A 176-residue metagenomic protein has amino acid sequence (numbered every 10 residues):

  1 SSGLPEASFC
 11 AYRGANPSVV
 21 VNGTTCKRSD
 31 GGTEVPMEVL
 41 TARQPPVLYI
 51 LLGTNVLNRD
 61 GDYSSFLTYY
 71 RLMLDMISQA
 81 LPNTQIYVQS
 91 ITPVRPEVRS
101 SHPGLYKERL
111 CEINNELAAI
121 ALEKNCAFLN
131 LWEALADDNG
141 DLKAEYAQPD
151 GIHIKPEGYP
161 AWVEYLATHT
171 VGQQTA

Functional and structural regions predicted by a protein language model:
S1-R71: Conserved SGNH/GDSL esterase-like catalytic core that processes O-acyl groups on lipids and polysaccharides
S2-G23, V88, Q148, I152 (+1 more regions): Localized chelating/binding microdomains that coordinate divalent metal ions or stabilize phosphate-bearing
F9-A11, V47-L51, V56, Q85-S90 (+2 more regions): Structural recognition of the beta-strand scaffold that forms the well-ordered cores of secreted hydrolase catalytic
P36-R43, S78-A80, G172-T175: Surface-exposed acidic, glycine-flexible loop patches that form ligand/cofactor-binding and adhesion interfaces
Y70-D75, N114: Generic structural signal for well-ordered alpha-helices, preferentially at hydrophobic/aromatic core positions
A80-P82, K124: Helix C-cap/helix->beta junction micro-motif
P93-A176: Catalytic His-Asp segment of secreted/periplasmic serine-dependent ester chemistry enzymes
